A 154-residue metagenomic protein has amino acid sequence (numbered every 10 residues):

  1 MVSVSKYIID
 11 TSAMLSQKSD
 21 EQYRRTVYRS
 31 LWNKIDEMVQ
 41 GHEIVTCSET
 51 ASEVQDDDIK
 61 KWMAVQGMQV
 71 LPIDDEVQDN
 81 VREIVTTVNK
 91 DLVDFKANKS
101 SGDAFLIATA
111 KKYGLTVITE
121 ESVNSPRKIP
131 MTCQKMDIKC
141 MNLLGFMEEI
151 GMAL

Functional and structural regions predicted by a protein language model:
M1-T46, D56-M63: Short, well-structured N-terminal submotif of metal-dependent ribonuclease cores
V2-S3, S122-L154: Acidic, PIN/NYN-like endoribonuclease modules and their adjacent C-terminal/linker elements
M14-L15, A51, F146: A generic structural signal for short hydrophobic patches within well-formed alpha-helices
I35, I44, S48-A97: PIN-domain endoribonuclease scaffold, especially VapC-family toxins
E43, G67, K111-G114, D137: Residue-level detector of structured alpha->beta connecting loops
I59-K61, L106, I129, L143: Residues within well-ordered alpha-helices
E76-M131: Active-site neighborhoods of divalent-metal-dependent phosphate/nucleic-acid chemistry enzymes
